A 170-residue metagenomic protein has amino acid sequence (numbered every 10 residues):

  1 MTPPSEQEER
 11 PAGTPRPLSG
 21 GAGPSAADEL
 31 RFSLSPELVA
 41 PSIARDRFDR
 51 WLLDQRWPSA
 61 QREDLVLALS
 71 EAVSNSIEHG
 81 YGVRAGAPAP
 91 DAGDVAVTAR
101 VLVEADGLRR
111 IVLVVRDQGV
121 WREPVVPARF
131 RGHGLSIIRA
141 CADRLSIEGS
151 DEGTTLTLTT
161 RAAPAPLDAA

Functional and structural regions predicted by a protein language model:
M1-R31, I77-A170: Conserved beta-strand-loop-beta-strand hairpin that lines the nucleotide-binding pocket of ATP/GTP-utilizing enzymes
L30-S33, D54, Q61, P127: Generic anion/oxyanion-binding catalytic loop in active/binding sites
R31-I43: STAS-typified acidic loop motif
P41-F48, I138: Heptad-repeat coiled-coil signal-transmission/dimerization helices
D46-S70: Conserved short strand/loop->alpha-helix "switch" segment adjacent to the catalytic nucleotide/phosphoryl-transfer site
E71, N75: Conserved polar catalytic motif of the HATPase_c/GHKL fold
